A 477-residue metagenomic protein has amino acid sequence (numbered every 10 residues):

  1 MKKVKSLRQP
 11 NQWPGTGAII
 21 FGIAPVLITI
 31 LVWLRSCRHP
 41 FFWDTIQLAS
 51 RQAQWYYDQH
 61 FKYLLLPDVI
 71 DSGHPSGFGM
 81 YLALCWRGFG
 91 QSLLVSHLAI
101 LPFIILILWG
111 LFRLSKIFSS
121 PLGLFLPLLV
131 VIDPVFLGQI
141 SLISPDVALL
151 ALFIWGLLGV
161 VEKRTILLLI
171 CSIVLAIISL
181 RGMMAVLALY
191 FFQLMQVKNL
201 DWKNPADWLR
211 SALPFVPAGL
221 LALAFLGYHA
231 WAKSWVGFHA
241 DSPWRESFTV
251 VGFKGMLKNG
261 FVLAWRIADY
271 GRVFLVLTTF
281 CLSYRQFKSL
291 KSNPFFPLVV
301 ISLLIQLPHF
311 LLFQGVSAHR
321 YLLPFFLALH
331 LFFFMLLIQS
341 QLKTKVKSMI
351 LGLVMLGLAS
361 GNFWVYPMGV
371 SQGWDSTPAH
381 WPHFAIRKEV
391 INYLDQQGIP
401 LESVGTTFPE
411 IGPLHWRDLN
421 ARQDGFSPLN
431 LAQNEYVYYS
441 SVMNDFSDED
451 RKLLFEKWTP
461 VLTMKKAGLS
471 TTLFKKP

Functional and structural regions predicted by a protein language model:
F21-I23, F215-L220, R272-T279, F287-L303 (+1 more regions): Signature aromatic-anchored transmembrane alpha helix within multi-pass, membrane-resident enzymes that catalyze glycan
T29-L31, Q47-I70, G77-Y81, V160: Extracytosolic helix-loop segments that constitute the early lumenal/periplasmic catalytic or substrate-binding loops
L31, A176, G182-A188, F192-Q196 (+4 more regions): Membrane-lumen/periplasm interface segments of specific transmembrane helices in polyprenyl phosphate-linked
F42, V135-D146, A318: Short acidic/glycine- and proline-prone juxtamembrane loop motifs at membrane-interface regions of multi-pass membrane
S76, M80, F89-L106, Q139: Loop-to-helix entry region of an early transmembrane alpha helix in multi-pass inner-membrane enzymes
L108-G110, L129, D133, A148-C171 (+1 more regions): Specific aromatic-rich, kink-prone transmembrane helix
D146, I178, M184, L263-T278 (+1 more regions): Hydrophobic/aromatic-rich transmembrane helices and adjacent perimembrane loops
L353-P413, D418: Membrane-embedded, lumen/periplasm-facing catalytic core of multi-pass transferases that use lipid-linked donors
